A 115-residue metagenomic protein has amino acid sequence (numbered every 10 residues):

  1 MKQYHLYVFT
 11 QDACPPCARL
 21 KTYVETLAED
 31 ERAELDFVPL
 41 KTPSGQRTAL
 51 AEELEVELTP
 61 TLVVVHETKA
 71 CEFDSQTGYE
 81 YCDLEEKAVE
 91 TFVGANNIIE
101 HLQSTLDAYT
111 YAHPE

Functional and structural regions predicted by a protein language model:
M1-A33: Local sequence-structure signature of Cys/Sec-based thiol-disulfide redox active-site neighborhoods
F9-T10, R32-R47: Thiol-based oxidoreductase modules, predominantly thioredoxin-like and allied folds used for disulfide exchange
P15-P16, G45-Q46, N97: Short alpha-helical
R19-T22, K41, E52-L54, N97-E100: Chalcogenol-based redox active-site neighborhoods
G45-E53, T68: Short, intrinsically disordered low-complexity segments
E52-V65: Structural micro-motif
V64-E115: Non-catalytic, surface beta->alpha helical segment in thiol-disulfide oxidoreductase systems
